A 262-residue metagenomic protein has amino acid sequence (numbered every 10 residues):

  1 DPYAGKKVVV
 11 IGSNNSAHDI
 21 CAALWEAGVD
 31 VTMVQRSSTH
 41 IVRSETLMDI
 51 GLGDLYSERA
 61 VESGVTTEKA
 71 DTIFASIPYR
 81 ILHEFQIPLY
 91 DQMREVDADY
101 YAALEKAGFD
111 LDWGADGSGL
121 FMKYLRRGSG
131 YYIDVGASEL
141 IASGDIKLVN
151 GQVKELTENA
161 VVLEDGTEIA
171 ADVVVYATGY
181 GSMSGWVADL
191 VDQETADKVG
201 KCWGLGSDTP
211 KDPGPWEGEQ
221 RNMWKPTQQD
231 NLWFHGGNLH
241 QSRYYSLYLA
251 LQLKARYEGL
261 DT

Functional and structural regions predicted by a protein language model:
D1-S37, S44, R80-D261: Flavin (primarily FAD) cofactor-binding/catalytic cores of flavoenzymes
H40-L82: A catalytic-pocket lid/entrance helix-loop region that shapes and gates access to the active site across common
